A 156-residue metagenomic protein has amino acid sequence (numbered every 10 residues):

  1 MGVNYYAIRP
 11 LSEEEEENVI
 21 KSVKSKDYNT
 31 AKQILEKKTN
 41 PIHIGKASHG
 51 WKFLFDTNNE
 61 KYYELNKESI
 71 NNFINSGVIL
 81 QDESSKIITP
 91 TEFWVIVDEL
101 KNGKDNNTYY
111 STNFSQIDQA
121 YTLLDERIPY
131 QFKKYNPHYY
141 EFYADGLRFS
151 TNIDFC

Functional and structural regions predicted by a protein language model:
M1-T30, F155-C156: Short, extreme N-terminal segment that most often corresponds to the first beta-strand
I34-C156: Low-complexity intrinsically disordered segments
